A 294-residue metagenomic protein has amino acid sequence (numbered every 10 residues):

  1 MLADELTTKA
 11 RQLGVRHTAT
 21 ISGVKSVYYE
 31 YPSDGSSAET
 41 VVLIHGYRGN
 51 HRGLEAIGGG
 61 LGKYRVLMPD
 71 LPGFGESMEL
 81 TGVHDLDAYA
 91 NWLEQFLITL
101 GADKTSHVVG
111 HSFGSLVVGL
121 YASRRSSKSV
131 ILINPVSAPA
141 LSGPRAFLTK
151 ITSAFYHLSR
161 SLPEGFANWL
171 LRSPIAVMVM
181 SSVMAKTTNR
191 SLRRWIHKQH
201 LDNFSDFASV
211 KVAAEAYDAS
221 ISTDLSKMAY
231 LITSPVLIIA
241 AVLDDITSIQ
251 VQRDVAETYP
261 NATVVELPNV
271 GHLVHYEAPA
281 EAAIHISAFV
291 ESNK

Functional and structural regions predicted by a protein language model:
V24, M68-F113, G143, I284: Active-site loop/oxyanion-hole signature of alpha/beta-hydrolase fold enzymes
V24-M78: Conserved HGGG/HGGXW glycine-rich cap/lid loop of the alpha/beta-hydrolase fold
H45-Y47, G110-S112, A241: Conserved alpha/beta-hydrolase "nucleophile elbow" surrounding the catalytic nucleophile
V130-E164: Flexible "cap/lid" loop of the alpha/beta hydrolase fold
F166-Y230: Conserved alpha/beta-hydrolase catalytic His-Asp/Glu region
I232, I238-A240, D244: Short beta-strand/loop motif that positions the catalytic acidic residue of the alpha/beta-hydrolase fold
D245-V251: Conserved alpha/beta-hydrolase "acid-adjacent" motif
P260-K294: Catalytic active-site module of serine/aspartate enzymes centered on a nucleophile-bearing elbow/loop
